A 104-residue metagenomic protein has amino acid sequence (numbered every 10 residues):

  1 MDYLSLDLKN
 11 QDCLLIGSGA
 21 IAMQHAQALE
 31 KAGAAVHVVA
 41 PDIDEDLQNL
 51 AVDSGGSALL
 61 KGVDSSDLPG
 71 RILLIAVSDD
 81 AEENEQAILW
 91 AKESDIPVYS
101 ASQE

Functional and structural regions predicted by a protein language model:
M1-D42, L47-A51: Hydrophobic, well-ordered beta-alpha structural blocks that scaffold small-molecule cofactor pockets
D12, I72-L73: Structural motif
V36, A58, P97-V98: Hydrophobic beta-strand scaffold residues
P41-I43, V63, Q103-E104: Short, ordered loop/turn segments at secondary-structure junctions
V52-P69: Glycine-rich, highly charged phosphate/nucleotide-binding loops
G62, S78-D79: Short glycine-/small-residue-rich Rossmann-like dinucleotide-binding loops
S66, E82-N84: Short glycine-rich, flexible loops that bind phosphorylated cofactors or substrates
L73-V77, N84-E104: ADP-ribose/adenylate-binding Rossmann-like module
